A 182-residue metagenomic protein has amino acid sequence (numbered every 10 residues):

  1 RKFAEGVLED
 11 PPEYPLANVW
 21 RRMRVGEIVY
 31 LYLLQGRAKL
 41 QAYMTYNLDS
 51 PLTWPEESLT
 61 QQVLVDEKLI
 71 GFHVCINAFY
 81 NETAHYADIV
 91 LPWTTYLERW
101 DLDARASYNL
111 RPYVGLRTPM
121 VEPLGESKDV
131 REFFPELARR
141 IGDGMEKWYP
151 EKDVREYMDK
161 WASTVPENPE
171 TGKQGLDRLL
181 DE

Functional and structural regions predicted by a protein language model:
R1-E9, R117-E182: N-terminal leader/propeptide and maturation segments of large enzyme subunits in energy/redox metabolism and hydrolases
R1-Y86, T94-D101: Extended redox/cofactor-interaction regions of prokaryotic respiratory oxidoreductases
L31, V74, A104-R105, V121-K128: Alpha-helix capping and helix-loop boundary segments enriched in small/acidic/polar residues
L59, Y86-I89, F133-E136: Alpha-helical scaffold elements adjacent to nucleotide-binding pockets in ATP/GTP-utilizing enzyme cores
D66, I89-R99, E136-K147: Short, well-ordered loop/turn and helix-capping segments at boundaries between secondary-structure elements and domains
T94, D103, P112-P123: Short beta-alpha connecting loops at secondary-structure transitions that line or flank enzyme active sites
Y108: Catalytic machinery of carbohydrate-active enzymes, primarily nucleotide-sugar-dependent glycosyltransferases
